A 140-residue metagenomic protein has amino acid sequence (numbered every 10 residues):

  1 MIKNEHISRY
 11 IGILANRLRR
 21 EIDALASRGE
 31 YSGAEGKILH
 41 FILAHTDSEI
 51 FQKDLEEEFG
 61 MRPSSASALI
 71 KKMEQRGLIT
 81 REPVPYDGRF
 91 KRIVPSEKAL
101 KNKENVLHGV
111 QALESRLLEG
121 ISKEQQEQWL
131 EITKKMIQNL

Functional and structural regions predicted by a protein language model:
M1-G29, R76: N-terminal leader segment of winged-helix/HTH proteins
M1-I2, E124-L140: C-terminal regulatory/oligomerization modules of transcriptional regulators
L14, L18-I22, F59, N102-L118 (+2 more regions): Alpha-helical linker/hinge and terminal dimerization helices associated with HTH transcriptional regulators
R20-R62: N-terminal helix-turn-helix DNA-binding core of bacterial DNA-binding proteins
Q52, I70-K71: Short, hydrophobic-biased segments on the C-terminal half of alpha helices that form "recognition helices"
K71-E131: Charged, amphipathic alpha-helical coiled-coil/dimerization segments
